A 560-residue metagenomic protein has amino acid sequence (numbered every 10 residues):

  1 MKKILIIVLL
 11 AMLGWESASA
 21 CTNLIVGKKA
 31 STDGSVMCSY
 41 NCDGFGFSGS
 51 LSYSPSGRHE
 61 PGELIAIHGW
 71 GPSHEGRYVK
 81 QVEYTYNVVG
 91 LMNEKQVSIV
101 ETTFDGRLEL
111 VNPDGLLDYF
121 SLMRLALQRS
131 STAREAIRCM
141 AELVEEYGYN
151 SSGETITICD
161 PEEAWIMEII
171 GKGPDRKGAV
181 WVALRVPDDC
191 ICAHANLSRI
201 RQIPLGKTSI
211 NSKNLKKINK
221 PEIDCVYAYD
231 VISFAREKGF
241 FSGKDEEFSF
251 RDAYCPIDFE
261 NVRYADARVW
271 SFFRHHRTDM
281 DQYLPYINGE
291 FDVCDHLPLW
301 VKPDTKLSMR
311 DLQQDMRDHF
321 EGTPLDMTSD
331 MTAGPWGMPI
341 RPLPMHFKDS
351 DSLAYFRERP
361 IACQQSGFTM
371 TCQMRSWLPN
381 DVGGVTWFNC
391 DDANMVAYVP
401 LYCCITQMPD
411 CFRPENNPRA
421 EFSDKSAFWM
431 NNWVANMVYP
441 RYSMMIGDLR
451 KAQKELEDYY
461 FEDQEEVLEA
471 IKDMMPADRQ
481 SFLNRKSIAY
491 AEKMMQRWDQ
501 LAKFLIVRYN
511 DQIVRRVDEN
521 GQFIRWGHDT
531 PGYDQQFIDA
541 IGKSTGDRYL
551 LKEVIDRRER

Functional and structural regions predicted by a protein language model:
I4-L13: Sec-dependent N-terminal signal peptides
W15-A20: Sec/Tat signal peptide C-region and signal peptidase I cleavage site
C21-Y119, C139-L307: A contiguous strand-loop segment
G34-Y84, T332-P335, P339-L343, C372 (+1 more regions): Active-site rim segments in enzyme catalytic domains, especially the processed small/beta chain of N-terminal
V269-S352, R359-I361, L456, Q464-A470: Accessory, solvent-exposed terminal regions and/or long lumenal/extracellular loops of proteins
W336-D473: Substrate-recognition/cap regions that form aromatic- and gly/pro-loop-enriched pockets for small-molecule ligands
E457-R560: Histidine-centered catalytic/metal-binding microenvironments
